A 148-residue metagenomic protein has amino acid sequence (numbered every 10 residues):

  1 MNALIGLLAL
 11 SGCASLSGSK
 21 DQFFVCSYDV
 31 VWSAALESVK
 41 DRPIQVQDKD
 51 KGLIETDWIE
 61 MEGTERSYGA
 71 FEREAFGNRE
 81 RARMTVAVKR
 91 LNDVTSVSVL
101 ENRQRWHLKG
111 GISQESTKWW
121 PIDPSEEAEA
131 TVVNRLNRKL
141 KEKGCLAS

Functional and structural regions predicted by a protein language model:
M1-C13: Sec-dependent bacterial lipoprotein signal peptides
A14-S148: Ser/Thr-rich, low-complexity intrinsically disordered terminal regions
